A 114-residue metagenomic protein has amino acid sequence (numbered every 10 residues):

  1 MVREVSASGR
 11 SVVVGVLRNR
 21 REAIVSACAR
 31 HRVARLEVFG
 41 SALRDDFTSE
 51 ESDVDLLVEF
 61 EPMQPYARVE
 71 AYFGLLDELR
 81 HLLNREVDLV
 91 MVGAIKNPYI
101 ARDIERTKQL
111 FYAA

Functional and structural regions predicted by a protein language model:
M1-E37, L43-E50, E61-A114: Catalytic core of pol beta-like nucleotidyltransferases
D55-V58: Short, aliphatic-rich beta-strand segments
